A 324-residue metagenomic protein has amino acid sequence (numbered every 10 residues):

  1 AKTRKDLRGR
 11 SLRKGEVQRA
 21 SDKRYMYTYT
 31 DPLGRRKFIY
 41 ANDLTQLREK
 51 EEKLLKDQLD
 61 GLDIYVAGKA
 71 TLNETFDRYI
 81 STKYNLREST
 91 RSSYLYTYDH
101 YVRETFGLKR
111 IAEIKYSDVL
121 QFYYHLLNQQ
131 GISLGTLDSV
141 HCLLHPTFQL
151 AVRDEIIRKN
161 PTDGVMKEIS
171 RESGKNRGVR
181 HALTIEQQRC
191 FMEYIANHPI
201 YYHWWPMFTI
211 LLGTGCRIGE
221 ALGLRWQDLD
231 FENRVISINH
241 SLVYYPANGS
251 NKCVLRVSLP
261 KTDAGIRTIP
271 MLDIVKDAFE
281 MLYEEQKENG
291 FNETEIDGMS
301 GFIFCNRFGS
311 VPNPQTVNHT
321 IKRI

Functional and structural regions predicted by a protein language model:
A1-S21: Short N-terminal "domain-start" leader segments that mark the transition from disordered tails or signal peptides into
V17-S117, L282-M299: N-terminal DNA-binding module of tyrosine recombinases/phage integrases
Y25-T30, I236-I238, M271: Short beta-strand motif preference
Y27, V119, L144-F148, G215 (+2 more regions): Short, basic/aromatic-rich helical patch in the C-terminal catalytic core of site-specific tyrosine
R36-I39, D43-L44, G68, I80-P161 (+3 more regions): N-terminal core-binding DNA-recognition domain of tyrosine site-specific recombinases/integrases
K37, D43, S237, P246-A247 (+2 more regions): C-terminal catalytic core of Y-nucleophile DNA break-rejoin enzymes
L134, D138-L143, R153, I157-K159 (+6 more regions): Basic, Lys/Arg- and aromatic-enriched nucleic-acid-binding interface segment
R234-R256, E293: Mobile, glycine-enriched helix-loop/loop "lid" segments at the mouths of ligand-binding/catalytic clefts that gate
